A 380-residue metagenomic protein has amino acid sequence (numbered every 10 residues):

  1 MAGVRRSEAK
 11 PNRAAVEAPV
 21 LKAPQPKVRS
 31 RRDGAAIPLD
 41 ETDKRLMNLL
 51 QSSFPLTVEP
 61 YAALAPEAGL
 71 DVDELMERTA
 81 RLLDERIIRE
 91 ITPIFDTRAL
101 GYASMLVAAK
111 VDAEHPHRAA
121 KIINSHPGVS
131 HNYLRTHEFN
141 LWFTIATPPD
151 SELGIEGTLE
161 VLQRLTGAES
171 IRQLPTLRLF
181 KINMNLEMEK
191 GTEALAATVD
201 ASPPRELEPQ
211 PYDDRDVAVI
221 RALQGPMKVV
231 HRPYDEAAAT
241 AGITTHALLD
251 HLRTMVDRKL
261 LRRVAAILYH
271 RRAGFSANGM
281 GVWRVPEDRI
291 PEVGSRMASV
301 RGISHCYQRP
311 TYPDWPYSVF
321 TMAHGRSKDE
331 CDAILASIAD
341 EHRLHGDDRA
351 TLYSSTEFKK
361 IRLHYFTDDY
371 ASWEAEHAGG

Functional and structural regions predicted by a protein language model:
A2-G380: A compositional/biophysical signature of low hydrophobicity enriched in polar/charged and small residues
